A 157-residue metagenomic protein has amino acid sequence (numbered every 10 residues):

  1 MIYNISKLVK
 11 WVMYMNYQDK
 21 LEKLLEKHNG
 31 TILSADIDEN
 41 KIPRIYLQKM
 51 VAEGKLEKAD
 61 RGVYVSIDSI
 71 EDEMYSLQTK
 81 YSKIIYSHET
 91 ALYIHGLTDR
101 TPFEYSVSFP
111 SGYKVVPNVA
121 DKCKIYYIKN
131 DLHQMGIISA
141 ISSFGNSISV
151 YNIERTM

Functional and structural regions predicted by a protein language model:
M1-Y14: Short, Lys/Arg-enriched N-terminal segments with co-localized hydrophobic residues within the first ~10-30 amino acids
N16, H28, K41-I42: Residue-level recognition of alpha-helix initiation/capping sites
Y17-K20, T31-D36, V51, A59 (+1 more regions): Nucleic-acid-binding surface
K23-L24: Short amphipathic alpha-helical elements of helix-turn-helix/winged-helix folds
K27-H28, E53: Structured helix-beta-strand junction loops
E39-A52: Short amphipathic alpha-helical interaction segments
